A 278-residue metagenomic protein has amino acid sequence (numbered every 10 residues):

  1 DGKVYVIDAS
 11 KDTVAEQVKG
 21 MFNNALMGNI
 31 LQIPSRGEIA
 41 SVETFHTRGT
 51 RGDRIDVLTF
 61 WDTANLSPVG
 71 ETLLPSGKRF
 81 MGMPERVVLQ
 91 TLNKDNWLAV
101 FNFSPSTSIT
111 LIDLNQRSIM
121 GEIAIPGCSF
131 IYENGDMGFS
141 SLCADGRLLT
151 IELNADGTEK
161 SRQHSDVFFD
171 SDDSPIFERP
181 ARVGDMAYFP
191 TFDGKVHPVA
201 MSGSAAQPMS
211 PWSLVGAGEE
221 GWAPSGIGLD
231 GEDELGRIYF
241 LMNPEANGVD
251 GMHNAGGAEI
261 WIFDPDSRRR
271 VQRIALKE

Functional and structural regions predicted by a protein language model:
D1, S41-I55, F240-G257: Short, conserved, GDST-rich strand-edge loop motifs in beta-rich repeat architectures
V4-V6, I55-A64, I112-D113, N254-R268: Beta-propeller blade signature
A9-D12, T63-N65, D113-R117, L153-G157 (+2 more regions): Short loop/turn segments that connect beta-strands within beta-propeller blades
T13-F22, L26-G28, S67-F80, Q116-I123 (+3 more regions): A short beta-strand motif characteristic of beta-propeller blades
N23-S35, R79-Q90, I125-M137, F168-G184 (+2 more regions): Repeated scaffold domains used in trafficking and secretory/extracellular systems, primarily beta-propellers
F45-T50, P105-S106, D145-L148, G194-V196 (+1 more regions): Short glycine/acidic-enriched loop and turn motifs that connect beta-strands
T63-T110, L114-Y132: Asp-box/WD-like beta-propeller blade repeats and closely related beta-sheet repeat scaffolds
W222-R269, R273-E278: Loop/turn-rich, solvent-exposed surfaces of beta-rich toroidal or solenoidal domains
